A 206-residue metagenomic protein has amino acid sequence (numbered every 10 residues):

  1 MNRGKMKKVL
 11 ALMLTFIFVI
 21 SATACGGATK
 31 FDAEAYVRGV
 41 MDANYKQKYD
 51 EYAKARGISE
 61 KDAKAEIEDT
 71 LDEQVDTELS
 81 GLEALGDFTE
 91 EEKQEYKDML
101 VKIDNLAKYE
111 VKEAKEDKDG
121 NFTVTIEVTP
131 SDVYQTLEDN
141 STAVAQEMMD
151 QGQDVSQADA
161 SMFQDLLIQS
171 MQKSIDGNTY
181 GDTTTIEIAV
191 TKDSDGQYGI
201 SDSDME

Functional and structural regions predicted by a protein language model:
N2-M13: Bacterial N-terminal signal peptides that target proteins for export
L14-T15, G196: Enrichment for repetitive, rod-forming helical segments
S21-A24: C-terminal motif of bacterial Sec signal peptides marking the signal peptidase cleavage site
A28-E206: Subset-of-secretome marker
